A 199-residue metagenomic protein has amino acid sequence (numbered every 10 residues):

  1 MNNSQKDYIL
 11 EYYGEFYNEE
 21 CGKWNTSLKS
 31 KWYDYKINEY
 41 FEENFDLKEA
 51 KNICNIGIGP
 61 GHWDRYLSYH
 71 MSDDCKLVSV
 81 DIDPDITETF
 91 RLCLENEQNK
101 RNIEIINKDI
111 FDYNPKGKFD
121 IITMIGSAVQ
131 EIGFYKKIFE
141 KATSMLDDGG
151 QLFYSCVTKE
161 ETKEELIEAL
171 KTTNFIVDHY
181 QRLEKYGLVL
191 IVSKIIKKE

Functional and structural regions predicted by a protein language model:
K31-E49: Conserved alpha-helix/loop element of class I SAM-dependent methyltransferases that forms part of the SAM/SAH-binding
P60-D73: Conserved SAM-binding loop of SAM-dependent methyltransferases across substrates and taxa, primarily the Class I
K76-D81: Conserved SAM-binding motif I beta-strand of class I
D83-D85: Conserved SAM/SAH-binding beta-strand->alpha-helix loop
F111-I122: A short acidic, Gly/Pro-enriched loop at the edge of an enzyme's catalytic core that lines a small-molecule cofactor
I121-F134: A short SAM/SAH-binding and catalytic strip from SAM-dependent methyltransferases
K136-D148: A short glycine-rich, Lys/Arg-flanked "PGG" loop and its adjoining helix->strand segment in the class I
G149-V157: Conserved beta-strand signature within the Rossmann-like core of class I S-adenosyl-L-methionine
